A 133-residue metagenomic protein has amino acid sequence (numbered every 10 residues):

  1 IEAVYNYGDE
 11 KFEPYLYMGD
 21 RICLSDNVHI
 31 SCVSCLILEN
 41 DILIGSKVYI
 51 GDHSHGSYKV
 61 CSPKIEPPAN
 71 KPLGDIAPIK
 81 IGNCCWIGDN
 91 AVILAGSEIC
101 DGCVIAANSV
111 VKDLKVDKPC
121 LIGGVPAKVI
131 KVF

Functional and structural regions predicted by a protein language model:
I1-I93, V125-P126, F133: Flexible, glycine/small-residue-enriched loop-and-beta-strand segment within the central core of proteins
V92-A127: C-terminal/domain-terminus segments
